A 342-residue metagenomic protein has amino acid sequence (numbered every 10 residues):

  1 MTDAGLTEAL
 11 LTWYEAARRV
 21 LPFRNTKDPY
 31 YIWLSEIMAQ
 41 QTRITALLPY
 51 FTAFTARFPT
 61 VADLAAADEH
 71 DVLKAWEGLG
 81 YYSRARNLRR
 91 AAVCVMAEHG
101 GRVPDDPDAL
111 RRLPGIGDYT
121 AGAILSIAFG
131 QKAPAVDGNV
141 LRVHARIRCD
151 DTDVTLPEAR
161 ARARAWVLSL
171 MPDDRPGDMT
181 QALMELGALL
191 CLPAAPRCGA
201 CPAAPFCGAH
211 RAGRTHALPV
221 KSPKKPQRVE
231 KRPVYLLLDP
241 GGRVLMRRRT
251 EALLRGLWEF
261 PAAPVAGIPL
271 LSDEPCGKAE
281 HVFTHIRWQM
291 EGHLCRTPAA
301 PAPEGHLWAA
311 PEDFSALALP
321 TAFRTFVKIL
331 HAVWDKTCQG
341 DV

Functional and structural regions predicted by a protein language model:
M1-R19, N25, A188-V342: Intrinsically disordered, low-complexity, charged terminal extensions of DNA damage-control enzymes
T2, T7-G199, A203-A212, H216 (+1 more regions): Catalytic cores of DNA base-excision repair glycosylases
